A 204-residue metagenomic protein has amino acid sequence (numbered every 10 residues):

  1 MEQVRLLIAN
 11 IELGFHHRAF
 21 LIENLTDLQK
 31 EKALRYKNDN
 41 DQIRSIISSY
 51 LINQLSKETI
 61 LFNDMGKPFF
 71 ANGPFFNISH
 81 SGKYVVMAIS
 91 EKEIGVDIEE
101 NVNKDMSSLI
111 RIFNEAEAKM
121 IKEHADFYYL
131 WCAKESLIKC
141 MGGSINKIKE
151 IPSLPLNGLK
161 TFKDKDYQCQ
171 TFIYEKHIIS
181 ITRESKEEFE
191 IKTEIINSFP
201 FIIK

Functional and structural regions predicted by a protein language model:
M1-K204: Core catalytic alpha/beta fold that binds nucleotide/phospho-ligands
